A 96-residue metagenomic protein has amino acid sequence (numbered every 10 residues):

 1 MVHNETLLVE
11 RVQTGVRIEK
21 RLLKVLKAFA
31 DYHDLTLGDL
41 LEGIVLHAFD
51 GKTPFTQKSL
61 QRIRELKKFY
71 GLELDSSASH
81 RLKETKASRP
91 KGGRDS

Functional and structural regions predicted by a protein language model:
M1-K20, K27-A30, K67-S77, E84-S96: Short Lys/Arg-rich basic patches
R17-L23, G38-L41: Extended hydrophobic secondary-structure segments
H33-L60: Short, basic amphipathic alpha-helical segments that act as recognition/interaction helices in nucleic-acid-binding
F55-Q57, R64, F69: Short, charged, surface-exposed hinge/linker loops at domain edges that act as mobile lids or interdomain connectors
